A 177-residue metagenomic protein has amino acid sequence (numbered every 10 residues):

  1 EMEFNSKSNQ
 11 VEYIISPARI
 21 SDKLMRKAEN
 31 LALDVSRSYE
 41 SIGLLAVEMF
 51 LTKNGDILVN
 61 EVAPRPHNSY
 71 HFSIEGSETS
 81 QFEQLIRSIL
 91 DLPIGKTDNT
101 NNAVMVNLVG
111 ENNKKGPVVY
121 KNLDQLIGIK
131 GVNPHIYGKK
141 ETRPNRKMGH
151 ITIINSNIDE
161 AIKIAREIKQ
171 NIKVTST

Functional and structural regions predicted by a protein language model:
E1-V47, L51-N54: Internal nucleotide-binding/catalytic subdomain
I20, S73-E78, I153: Short alpha-helix boundary/capping segments
N30-L33, T79, E83-L90: Amphipathic alpha-helical segments that line or abut small-molecule/effector binding pockets and mediate allosteric
E40-S73, L108, N112-V118: Conserved metal-phosphate-binding beta-hairpin within the catalytic cores of diverse ATP-dependent phosphoryl-transfer
A63-S77, L92, Y137-R143: Glycine-rich phosphate/pyrophosphate-binding beta-alpha loops
H67, H71, L85, H150: Histidine-centered active-site/metal-ligand motif
R87-T177: Peripheral (often C-terminal) accessory segments that flank ATP-dependent C-N-forming ligase machineries
